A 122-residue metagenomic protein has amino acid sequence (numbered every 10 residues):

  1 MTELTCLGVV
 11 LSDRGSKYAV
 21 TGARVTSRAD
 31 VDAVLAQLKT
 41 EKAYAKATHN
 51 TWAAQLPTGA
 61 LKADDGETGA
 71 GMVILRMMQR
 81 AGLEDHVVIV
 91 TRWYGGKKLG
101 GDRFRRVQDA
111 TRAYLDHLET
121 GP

Functional and structural regions predicted by a protein language model:
M1-T68, M78, D116, T120: C-terminal regulatory domains involved in ligand/effector binding and gene-expression control
G69-G71, E84, R92-P122: Active-site-proximal loop/helix of nucleotide/amide-processing enzymes and allied scaffolds
M72, R76: Short, contiguous clusters of charged residues that form electrostatic/catalytic patches at enzyme active sites, used
M77-E84: Short glycine/proline-enriched loop/turn "hinge" motifs that connect secondary-structure elements and lie
